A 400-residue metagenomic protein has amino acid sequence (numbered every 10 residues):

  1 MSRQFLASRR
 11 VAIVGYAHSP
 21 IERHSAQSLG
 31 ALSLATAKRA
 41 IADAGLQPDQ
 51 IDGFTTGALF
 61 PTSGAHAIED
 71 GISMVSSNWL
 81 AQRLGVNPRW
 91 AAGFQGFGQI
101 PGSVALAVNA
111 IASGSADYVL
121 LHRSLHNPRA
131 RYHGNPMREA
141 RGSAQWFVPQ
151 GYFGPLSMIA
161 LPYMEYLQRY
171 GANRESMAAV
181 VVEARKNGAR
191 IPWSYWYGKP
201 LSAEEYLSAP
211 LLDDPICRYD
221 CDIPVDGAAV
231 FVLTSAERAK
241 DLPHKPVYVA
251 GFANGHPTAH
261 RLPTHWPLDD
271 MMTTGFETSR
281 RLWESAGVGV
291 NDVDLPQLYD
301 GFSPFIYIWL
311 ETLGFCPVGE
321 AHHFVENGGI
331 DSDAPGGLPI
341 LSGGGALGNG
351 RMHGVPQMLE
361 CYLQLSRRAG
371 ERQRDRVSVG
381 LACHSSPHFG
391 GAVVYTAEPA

Functional and structural regions predicted by a protein language model:
M1-G30, R39, Q145, A178-A179 (+7 more regions): Condensing-enzyme catalytic core mediating Claisen C-C bond formation in acyl metabolism
M1-G98, L106, A110, Y166-N173 (+6 more regions): Conserved active-site "lid/cap" helical segment
F5-S8, A12, I21, S63-Y118 (+5 more regions): Conserved catalytic cysteine-centered active-site region of acyl-thioester-dependent Claisen-condensing enzymes
S25-Q27, H66, A105, A130-N135 (+5 more regions): Short acidic, glycine/serine/threonine-rich loops at helix termini
P48-A58, W90-Q95, V119-S124, E175-V182 (+5 more regions): Beta-strand segments within the central parallel beta-sheet cores of soluble alpha/beta enzyme folds
T62-I72, R261-W266, D300-H323, F389-Y395: Short glycine/threonine-rich loop-to-helix capping motif typified by GTGT followed within a few residues by an Asp-Pro
F94-L125, L156-R190, F231-E237, N349-A369: Active-site-proximal alpha-helical scaffold in enzymes
L268-S303, T312-F315, A346-G350: Extended C-terminal subregions enriched in glycine
